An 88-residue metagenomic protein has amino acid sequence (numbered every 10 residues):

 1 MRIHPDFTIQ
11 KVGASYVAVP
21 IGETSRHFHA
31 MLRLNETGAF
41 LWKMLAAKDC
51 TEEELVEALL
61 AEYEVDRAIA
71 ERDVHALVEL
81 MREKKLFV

Functional and structural regions predicted by a protein language model:
M1-F40: Acidic, low-complexity/disordered tracts enriched in E/D and polar residues
A30-V88: Long, charge-rich, low-complexity alpha-helical segments
